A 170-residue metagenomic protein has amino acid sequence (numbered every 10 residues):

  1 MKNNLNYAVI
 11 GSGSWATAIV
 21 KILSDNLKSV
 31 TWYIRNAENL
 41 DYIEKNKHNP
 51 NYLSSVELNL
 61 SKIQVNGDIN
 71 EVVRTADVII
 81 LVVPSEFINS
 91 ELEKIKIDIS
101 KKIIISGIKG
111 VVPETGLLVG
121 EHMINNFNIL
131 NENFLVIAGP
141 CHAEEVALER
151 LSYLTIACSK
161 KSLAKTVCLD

Functional and structural regions predicted by a protein language model:
M1-V56, K62-G67, V73: NAD(P)+-binding Rossmann beta1-loop-alpha1 motif at the extreme N-terminus of oxidoreductases
V9, W32, I104-S106, V136 (+1 more regions): Structural beta-sheet core signal
V20-I22, E44-K45, L92-K94, L117-L118 (+1 more regions): Short amphipathic alpha-helical segments
E38-Y42, P113-T115, A164: Short, charged/polar "capping" segments at the starts of alpha-helices and the immediately preceding loops
K47-Y52, H122-M123, S152-T155: Short, hinge-like loop/turn segments at secondary-structure boundaries
N66-R74, V78-L151: Rossmann-like NAD(P)(H) cofactor-binding subdomain of soluble oxidoreductases
N126-N133, L151-D170: Internal alpha-helical scaffold of NAD(P)-dependent oxidoreductase catalytic cores
